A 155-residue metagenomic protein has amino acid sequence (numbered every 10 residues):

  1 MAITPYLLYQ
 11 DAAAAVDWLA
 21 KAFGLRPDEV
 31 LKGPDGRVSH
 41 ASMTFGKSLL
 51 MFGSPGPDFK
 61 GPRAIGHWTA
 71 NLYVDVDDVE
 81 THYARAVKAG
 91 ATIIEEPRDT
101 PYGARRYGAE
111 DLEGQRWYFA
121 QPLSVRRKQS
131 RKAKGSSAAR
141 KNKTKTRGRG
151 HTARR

Functional and structural regions predicted by a protein language model:
M1-L8, V16-E110, A120-R155: Vicinal oxygen chelate
E113: Active-site His/Glu-centered metal-binding helix of metallohydrolases
